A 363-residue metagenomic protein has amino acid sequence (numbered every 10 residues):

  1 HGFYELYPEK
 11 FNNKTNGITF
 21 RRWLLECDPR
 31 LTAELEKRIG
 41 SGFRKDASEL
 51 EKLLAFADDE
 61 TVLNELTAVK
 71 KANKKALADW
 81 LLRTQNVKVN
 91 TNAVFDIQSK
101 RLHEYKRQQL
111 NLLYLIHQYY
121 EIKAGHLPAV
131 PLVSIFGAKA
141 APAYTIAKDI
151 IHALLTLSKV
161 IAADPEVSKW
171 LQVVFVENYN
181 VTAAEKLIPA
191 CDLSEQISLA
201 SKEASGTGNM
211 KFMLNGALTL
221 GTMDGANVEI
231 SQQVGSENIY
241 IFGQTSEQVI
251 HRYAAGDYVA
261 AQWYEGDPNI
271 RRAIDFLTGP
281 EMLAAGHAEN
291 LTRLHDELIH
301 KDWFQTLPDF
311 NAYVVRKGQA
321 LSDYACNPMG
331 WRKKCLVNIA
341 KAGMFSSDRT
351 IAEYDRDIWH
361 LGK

Functional and structural regions predicted by a protein language model:
H1-E49, K75-T91, Q98-P128, D348-E353 (+1 more regions): Segments forming glycine/polar-rich beta-alpha architectures that bind adenosine-containing cofactors
F3-L6, A162-S168, Q232-V234: Short, conserved catalytic or adaptor-binding loops enriched in Gly and charged residues
Y4-Y7, D28, D46, K70 (+14 more regions): Active-site-proximal structural scaffolding
Y7, T15-F56, P189-A190, I197-C335 (+3 more regions): Catalytic binding pocket for nucleotide-activated donors in carbohydrate/polymer assembly enzymes
N13, F136, F175, I241-G243: Structural signal for conserved beta-strand scaffold positions within catalytic alpha/beta enzyme cores
E51-L66, N86-E104, P131-A147, S168-E177 (+5 more regions): Glycine- and acidic
L63-K70, E177, V181, F310 (+1 more regions): Short acidic-aromatic active-site loops that bind/stabilize oxyanions
K71-A184: Long, K/E/R/D-enriched contiguous segments that form extended
